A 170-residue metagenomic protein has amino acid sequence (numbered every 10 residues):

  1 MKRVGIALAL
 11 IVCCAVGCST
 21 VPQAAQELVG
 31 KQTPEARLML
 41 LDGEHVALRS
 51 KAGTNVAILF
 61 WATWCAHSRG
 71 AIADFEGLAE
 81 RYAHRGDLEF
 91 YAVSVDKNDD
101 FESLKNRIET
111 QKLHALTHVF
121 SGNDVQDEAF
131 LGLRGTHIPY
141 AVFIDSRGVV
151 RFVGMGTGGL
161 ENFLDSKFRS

Functional and structural regions predicted by a protein language model:
V4-C13: Sec-dependent N-terminal signal peptides
A15-G17: C-terminal motif of bacterial Sec signal peptides marking the signal peptidase cleavage site
S19-L48, H118, N123: N-terminal "domain-start" segment that seeds a small globular fold
T33-P34, N55-V56, I138-P139: Short loop/turn microsegments at loop-to-beta-strand junctions
L48-R69: Short active-site neighborhood of thiol/selenol oxidoreductases, capturing the structured segment around
G53-V56, R85-E89, H114-L116, S146: Loop/turn elements at helix/coil->beta-strand transitions in domains of secreted/extracellular proteins
R69-Q111, N123-F130: Structural microenvironment flanking redox-active thiols in thiol-disulfide oxidoreductases
Q111-H114, F120-F168: Thiol/disulfide oxidoreductase modules built on the thioredoxin-like
